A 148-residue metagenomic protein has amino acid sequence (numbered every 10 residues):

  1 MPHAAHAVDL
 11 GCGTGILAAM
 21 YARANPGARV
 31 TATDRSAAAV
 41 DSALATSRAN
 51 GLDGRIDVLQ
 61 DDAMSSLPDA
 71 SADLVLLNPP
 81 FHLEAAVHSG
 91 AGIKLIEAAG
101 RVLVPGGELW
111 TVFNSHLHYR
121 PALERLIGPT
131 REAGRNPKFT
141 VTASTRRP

Functional and structural regions predicted by a protein language model:
M1-L77, L83: Conserved SAM/SAH cofactor-binding pocket of Class I
A32, T111, E132: Conserved SAM-binding loop
D34-S36, A91, N114-S115: Short beta->alpha hinge that forms the Motif I/post-I loop of the SAM-binding pocket
E84-G90: Glycine/threonine-rich flexible loop motifs
G92-P105: A short glycine-rich, Lys/Arg-flanked "PGG" loop and its adjoining helix->strand segment in the class I
G106-V112: Conserved beta-strand signature within the Rossmann-like core of class I S-adenosyl-L-methionine
N114-L126: Conserved class I S-adenosyl-L-methionine
G128, R135-P148: Core SAM-dependent methyltransferase catalytic element
